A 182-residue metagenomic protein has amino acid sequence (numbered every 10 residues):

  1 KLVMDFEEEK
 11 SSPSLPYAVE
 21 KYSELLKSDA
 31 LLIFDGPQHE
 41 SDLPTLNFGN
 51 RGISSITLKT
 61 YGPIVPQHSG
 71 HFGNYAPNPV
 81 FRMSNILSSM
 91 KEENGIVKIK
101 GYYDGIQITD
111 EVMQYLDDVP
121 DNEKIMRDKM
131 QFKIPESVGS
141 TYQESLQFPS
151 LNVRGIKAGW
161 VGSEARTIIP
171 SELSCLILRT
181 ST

Functional and structural regions predicted by a protein language model:
K1-I134, S140-P149: Fold-level recognition of mixed alpha/beta catalytic cores in primary-metabolism enzymes, strongest
D5-E7, I156, T180: Short strand-loop junctions, especially beta-strand C-caps/beta-turns that link beta-sheets to coils or alpha-helices
L26-K27, S171-L173: Short, proline-enriched alpha-helix->beta-strand connector loops that line the catalytic pocket of alpha/beta-hydrolase
P37-H39, P63-V65, A158-V161, T180-T182: Short, glycine-/Ser/Thr-/acidic-enriched flexible segments
S55-T60, G155, R166-I168, R179: Short beta-strand elements
Y75-A76, S163-S171: Short, solvent-exposed beta-strand/turn "edge" segments of beta-rich domains on protein surfaces
T141-T167: A structural supersecondary motif
L173-T180: Short, hydrophobic beta-strand segments
